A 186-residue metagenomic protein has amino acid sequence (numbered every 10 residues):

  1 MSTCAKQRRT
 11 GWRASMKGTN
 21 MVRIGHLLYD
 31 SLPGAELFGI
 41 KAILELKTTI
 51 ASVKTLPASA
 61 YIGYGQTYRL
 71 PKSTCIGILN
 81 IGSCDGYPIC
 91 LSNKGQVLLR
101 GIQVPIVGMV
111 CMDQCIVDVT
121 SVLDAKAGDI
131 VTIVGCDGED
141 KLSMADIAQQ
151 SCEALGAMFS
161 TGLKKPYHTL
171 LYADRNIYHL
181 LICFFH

Functional and structural regions predicted by a protein language model:
M1-H186: Active-site anion/phosphate-binding pocket segments in diverse small-molecule metabolic enzymes
